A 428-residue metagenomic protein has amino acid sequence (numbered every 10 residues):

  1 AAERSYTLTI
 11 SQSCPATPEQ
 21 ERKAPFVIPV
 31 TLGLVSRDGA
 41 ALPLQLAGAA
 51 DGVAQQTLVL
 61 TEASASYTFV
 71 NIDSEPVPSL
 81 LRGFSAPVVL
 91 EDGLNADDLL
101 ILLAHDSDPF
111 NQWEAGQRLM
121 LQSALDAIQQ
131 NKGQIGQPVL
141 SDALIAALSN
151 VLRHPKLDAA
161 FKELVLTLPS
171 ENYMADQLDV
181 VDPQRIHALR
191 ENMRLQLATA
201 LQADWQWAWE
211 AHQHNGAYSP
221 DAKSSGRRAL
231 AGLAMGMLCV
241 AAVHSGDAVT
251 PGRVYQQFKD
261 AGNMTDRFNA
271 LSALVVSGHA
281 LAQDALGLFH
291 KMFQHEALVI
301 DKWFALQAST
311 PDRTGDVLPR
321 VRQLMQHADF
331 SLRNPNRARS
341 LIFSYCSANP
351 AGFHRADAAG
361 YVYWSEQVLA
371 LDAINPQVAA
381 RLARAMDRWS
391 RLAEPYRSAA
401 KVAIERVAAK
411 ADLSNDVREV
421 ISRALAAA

Functional and structural regions predicted by a protein language model:
A1-L80, Q112, L125, M174-A175 (+1 more regions): Beta-strand-rich binding/interaction modules
V70-A428: Long, ordered, helix-rich scaffold segments
